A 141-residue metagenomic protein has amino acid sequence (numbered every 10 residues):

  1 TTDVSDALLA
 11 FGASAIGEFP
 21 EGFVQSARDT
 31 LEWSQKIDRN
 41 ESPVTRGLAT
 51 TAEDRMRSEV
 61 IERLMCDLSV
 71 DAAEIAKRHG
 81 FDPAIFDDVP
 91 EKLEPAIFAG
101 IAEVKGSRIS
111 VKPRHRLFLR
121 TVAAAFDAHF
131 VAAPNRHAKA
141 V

Functional and structural regions predicted by a protein language model:
T1-F81, P134-V141: C-terminal scaffold of the Radical SAM
F23, P83-F86, R116: Generic detection of long, well-ordered alpha-helical segments
R55, E59, D88, R114-T121: Generic recognition of stable, solvent-exposed alpha-helical segments in well-folded globular domains
K77, E91-E94, R120, A124: A broad, structural surface signal
D82-F98: Short amphipathic alpha-helical interaction segments
I97-S107: A short, conserved structural fragment
R108-K112: Minor-groove-contacting beta-hairpin "wing" of winged helix-turn-helix DNA-binding domains
R114-V141: Short, amphipathic alpha-helical interaction segments positioned at domain boundaries
